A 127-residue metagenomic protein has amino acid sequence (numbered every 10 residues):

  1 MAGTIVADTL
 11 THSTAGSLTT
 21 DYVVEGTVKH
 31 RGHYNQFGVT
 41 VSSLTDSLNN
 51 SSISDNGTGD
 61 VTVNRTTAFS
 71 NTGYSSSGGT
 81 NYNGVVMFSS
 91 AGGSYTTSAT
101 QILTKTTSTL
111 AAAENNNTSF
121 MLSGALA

Functional and structural regions predicted by a protein language model:
A2, H30-H33, M87-S94: A generic short-segment signal for beta-strand/edge and adjacent turn/coil regions
G3-F69, S108-A127: Extracellular receptor-binding modules and their adjoining Ser/Thr/Gly/Asp/Asn-rich linkers
A68-N81: Short, surface-exposed, low-complexity cationic segments
G79-A127: Extracellular jelly-roll beta-sandwich "head" domains, especially the C-terminal globular C1q domain
